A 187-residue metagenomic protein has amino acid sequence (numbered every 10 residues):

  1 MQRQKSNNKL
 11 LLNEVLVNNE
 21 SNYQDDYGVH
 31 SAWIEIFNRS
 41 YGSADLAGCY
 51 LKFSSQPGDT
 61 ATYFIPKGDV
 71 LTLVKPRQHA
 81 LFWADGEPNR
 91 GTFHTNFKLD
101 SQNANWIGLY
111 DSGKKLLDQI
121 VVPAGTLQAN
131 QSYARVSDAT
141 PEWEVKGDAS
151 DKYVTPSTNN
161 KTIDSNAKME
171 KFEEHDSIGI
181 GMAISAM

Functional and structural regions predicted by a protein language model:
M1-E142, T158-M187: Activation on beta-sandwich/Ig-like modules and their edge loops
T140-Y153: Compositionally biased low-complexity segments at domain edges in trafficked proteins and select soluble regulators
